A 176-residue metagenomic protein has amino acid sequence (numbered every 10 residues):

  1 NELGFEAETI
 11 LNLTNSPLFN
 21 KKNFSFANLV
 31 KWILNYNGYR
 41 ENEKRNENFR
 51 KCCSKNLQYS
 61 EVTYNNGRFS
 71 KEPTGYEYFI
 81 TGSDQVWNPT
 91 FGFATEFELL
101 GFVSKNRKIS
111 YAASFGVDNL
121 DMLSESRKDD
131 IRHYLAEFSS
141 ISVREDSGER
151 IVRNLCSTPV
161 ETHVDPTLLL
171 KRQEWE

Functional and structural regions predicted by a protein language model:
E2-H133: Aromatic- and Gly/Pro-rich donor/ligand-binding loops that form nucleotide- or phosphate-bearing donor binding pockets
V86, S147-G148: Alpha-helix capping/helix-boundary segments
F91-F93, R153-L155, W175: Short amphipathic alpha-helical segments
A112-F115, E145, C156, V164: Short, structured patches in soluble enzyme cores that scaffold and shape functional sites
N119-L123, L168-E176: Acidic anion/phosphate-binding donor-loop and adjacent secondary structure in glycosyltransferase catalytic cores
F138-E145: A short beta-strand/loop micro-motif in the catalytic core of glycosyltransferases that engages the nucleotide-sugar
E149-L168: Helix-loop-beta element that forms the nucleotide-linked donor phosphate-binding surface in glycosyltransferases
